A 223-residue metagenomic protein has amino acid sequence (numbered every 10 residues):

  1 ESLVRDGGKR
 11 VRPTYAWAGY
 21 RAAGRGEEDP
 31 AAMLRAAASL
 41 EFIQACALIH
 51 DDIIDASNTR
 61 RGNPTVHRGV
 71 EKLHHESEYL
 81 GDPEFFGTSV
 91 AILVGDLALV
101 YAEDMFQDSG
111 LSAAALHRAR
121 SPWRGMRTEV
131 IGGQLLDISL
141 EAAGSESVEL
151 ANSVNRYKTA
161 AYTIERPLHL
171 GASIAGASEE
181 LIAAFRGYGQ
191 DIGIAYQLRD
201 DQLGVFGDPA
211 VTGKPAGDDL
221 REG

Functional and structural regions predicted by a protein language model:
E1-G223: Mg2+-dependent prenyl diphosphate-binding active-site environment of isoprenoid biosynthetic enzymes
